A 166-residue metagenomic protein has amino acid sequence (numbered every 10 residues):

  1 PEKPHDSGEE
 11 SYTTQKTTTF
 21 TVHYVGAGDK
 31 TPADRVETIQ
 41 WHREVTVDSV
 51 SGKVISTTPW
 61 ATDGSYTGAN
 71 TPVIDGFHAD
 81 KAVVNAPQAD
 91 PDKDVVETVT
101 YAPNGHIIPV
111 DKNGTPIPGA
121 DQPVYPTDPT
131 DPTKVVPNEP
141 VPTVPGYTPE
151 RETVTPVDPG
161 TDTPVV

Functional and structural regions predicted by a protein language model:
P1-V166: Extracellular modular ligand-binding repeats in secreted and cell-surface proteins
